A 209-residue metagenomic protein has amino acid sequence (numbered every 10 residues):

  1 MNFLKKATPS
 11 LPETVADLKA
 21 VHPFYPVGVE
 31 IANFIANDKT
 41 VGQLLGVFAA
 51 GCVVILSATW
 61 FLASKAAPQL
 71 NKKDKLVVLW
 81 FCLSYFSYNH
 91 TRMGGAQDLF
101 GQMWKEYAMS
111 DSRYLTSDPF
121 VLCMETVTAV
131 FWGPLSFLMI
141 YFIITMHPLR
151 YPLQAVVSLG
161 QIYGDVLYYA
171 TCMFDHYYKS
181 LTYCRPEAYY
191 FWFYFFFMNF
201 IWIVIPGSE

Functional and structural regions predicted by a protein language model:
F3-V121, T126: N-terminal helical submodule of small eukaryotic multi-pass membrane proteins
K72-G101, K105, S112-E209: Eukaryotic polytopic
